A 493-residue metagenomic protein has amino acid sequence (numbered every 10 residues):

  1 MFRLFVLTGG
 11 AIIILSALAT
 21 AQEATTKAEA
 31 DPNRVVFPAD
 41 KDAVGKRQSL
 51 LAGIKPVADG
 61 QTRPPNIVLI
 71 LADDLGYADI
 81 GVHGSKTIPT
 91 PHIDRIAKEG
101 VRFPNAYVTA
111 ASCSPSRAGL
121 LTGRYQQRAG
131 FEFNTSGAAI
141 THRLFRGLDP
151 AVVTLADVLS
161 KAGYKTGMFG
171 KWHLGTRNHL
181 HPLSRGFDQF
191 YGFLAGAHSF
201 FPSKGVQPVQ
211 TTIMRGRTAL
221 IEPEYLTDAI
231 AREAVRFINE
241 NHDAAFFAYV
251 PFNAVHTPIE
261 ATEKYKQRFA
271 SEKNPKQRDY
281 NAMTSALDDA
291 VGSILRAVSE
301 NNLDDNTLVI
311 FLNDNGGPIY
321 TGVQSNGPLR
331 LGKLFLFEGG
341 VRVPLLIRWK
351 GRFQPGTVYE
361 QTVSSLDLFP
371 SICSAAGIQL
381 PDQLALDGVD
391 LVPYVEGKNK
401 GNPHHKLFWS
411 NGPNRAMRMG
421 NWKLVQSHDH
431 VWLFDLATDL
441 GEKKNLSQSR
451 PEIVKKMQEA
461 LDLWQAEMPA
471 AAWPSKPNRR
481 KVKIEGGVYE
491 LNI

Functional and structural regions predicted by a protein language model:
F2, A19-W432, T438-E459, L463-A466 (+2 more regions): Formylglycine-dependent sulfatase
F5-S16: Bacterial N-terminal signal peptides
